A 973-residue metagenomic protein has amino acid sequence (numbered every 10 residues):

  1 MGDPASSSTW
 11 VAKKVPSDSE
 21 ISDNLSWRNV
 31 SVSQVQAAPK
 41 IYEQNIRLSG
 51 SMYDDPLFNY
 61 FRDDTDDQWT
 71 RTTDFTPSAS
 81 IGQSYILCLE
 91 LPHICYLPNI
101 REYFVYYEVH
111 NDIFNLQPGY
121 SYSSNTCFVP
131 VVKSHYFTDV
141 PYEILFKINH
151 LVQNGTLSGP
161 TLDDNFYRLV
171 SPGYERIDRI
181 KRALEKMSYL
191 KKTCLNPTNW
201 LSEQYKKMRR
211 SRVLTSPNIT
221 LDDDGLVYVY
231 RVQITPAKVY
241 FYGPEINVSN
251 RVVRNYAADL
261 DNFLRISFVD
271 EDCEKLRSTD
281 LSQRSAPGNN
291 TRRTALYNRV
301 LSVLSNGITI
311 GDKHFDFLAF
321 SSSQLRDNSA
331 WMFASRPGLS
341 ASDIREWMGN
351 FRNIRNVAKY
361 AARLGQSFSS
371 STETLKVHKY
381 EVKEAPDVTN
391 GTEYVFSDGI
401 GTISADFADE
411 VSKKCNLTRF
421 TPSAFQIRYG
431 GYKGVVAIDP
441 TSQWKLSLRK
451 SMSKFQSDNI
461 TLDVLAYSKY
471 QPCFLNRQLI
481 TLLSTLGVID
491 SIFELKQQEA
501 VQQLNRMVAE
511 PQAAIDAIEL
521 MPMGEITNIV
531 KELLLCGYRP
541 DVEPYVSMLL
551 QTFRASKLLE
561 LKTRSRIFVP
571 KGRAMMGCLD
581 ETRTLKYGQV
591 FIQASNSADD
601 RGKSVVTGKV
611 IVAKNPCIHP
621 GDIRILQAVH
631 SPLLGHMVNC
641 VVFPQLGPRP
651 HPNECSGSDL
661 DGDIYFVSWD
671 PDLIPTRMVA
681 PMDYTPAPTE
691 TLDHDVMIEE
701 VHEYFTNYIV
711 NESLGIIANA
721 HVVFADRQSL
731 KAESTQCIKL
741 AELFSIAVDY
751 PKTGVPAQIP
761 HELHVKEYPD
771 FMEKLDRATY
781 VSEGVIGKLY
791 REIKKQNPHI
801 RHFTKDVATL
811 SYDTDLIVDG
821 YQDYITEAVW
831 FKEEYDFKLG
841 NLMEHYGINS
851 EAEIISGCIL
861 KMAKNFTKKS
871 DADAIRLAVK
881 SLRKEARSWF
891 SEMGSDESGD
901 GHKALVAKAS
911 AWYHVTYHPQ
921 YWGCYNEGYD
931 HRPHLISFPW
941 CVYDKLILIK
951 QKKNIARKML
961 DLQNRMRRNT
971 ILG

Functional and structural regions predicted by a protein language model:
G2-G657, I664, S668-G973: Beta-strand-enriched accessory nucleic-acid recognition/scaffold domains that flank the catalytic cores of large
